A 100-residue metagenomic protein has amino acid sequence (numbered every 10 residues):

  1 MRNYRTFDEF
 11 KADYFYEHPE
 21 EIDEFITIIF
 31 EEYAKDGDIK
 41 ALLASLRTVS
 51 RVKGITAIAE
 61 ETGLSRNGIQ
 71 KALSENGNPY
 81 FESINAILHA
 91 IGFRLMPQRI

Functional and structural regions predicted by a protein language model:
M1-A44: N-terminal flexible/basic segments that precede or flank functional cores
T48-K71: Short alpha-helical DNA-recognition segment
V52, P97-I100: Short, charged recognition helix plus adjacent turn of helix-turn-helix-like nucleic-acid-binding domains
T62, K71, N85, R99-I100: Proline- and acidic/polar-enriched loop/turn elements at helix boundaries
S74-E75: Residue-level detection of the helix-turn-helix DNA-binding "recognition helix"
Y80-Q98: DNA major-groove recognition helix of helix-turn-helix/homeodomain DNA-binding modules
